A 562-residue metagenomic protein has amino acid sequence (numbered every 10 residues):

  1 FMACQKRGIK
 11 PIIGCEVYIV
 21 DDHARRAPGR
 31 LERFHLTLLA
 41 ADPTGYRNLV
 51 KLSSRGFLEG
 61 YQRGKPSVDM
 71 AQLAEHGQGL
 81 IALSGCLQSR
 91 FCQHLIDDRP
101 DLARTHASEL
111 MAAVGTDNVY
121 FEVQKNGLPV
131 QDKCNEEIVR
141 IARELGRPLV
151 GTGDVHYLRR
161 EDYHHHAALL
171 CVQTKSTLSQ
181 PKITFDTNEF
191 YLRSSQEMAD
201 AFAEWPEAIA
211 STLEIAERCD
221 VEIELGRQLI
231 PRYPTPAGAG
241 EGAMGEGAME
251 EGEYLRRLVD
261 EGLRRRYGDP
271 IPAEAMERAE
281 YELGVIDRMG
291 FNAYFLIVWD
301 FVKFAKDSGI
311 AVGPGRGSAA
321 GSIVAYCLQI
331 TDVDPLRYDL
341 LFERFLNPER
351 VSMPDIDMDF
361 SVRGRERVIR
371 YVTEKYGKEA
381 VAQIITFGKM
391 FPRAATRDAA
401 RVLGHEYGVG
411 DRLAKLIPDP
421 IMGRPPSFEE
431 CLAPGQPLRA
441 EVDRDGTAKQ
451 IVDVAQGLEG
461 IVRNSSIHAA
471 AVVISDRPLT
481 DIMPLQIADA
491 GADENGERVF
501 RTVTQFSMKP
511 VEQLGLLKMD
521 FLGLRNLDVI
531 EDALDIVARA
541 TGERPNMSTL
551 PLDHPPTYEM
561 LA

Functional and structural regions predicted by a protein language model:
F1-A562: Alpha-helical scaffold/interaction cores of sigma-54-like transcription cofactors and many family A DNA polymerases
